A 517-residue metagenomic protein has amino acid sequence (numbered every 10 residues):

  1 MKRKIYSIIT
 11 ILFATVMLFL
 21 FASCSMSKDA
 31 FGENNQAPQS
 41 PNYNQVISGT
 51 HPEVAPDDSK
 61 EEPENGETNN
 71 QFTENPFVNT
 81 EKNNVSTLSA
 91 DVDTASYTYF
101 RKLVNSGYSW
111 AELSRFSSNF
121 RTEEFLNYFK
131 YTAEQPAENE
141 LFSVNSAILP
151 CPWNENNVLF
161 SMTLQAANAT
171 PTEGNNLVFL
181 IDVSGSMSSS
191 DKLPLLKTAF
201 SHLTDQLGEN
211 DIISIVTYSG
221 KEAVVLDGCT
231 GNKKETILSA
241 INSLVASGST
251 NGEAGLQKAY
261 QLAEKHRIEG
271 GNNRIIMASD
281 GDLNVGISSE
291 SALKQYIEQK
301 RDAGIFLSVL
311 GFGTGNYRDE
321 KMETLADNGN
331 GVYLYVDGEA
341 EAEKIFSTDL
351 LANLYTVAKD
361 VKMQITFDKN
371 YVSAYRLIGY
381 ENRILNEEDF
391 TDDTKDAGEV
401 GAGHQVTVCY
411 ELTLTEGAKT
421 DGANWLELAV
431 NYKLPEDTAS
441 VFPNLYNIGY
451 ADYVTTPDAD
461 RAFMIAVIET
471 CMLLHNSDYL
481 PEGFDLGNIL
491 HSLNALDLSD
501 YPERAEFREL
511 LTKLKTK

Functional and structural regions predicted by a protein language model:
K2-L12: Bacterial N-terminal signal peptides that target proteins for export
L20-S23: C-terminal motif of bacterial Sec signal peptides marking the signal peptidase cleavage site
S25-F31, F142-V361, T415-T420, R508 (+1 more regions): Exposed acidic/Ser/Thr-rich ligand/metal-binding surfaces
S25-T50: Short, low-complexity, disordered segments immediately C-terminal to signal peptides in bacterial exported proteins
N44, N79-K82, S86, T94-V104 (+5 more regions): Long, acidic serine/threonine- and proline-rich intrinsically disordered regions
G66-V158: Acidic/polar low-complexity segments with low predicted structural confidence
L88, F100, V144, F160 (+4 more regions): Hydrophobic residues positioned within well-ordered beta-strands of beta-sheet architectures
N353, V357-D360, I365-F367, V372-Y375: Extracytoplasmic assembly/pore-lining segments of large envelope/extracellular complexes
